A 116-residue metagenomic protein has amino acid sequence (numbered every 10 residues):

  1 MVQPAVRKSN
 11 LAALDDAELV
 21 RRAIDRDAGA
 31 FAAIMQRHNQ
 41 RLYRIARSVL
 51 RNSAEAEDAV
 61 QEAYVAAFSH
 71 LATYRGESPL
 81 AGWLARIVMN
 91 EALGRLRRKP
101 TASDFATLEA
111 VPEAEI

Functional and structural regions predicted by a protein language model:
M1-D25, G29, A33, R37 (+1 more regions): Intrinsic, short, N-terminal disordered tails of RNA polymerase sigma-factor systems
A17-R21, G29, R44, S69 (+1 more regions): Positions in alpha-helical segments
I24-D25, S48-N52, E62-P79, R98-P100: Sigma70-family region 2
M35-S53, H70, A85: Amphipathic, Lys/Arg- and hydrophobic-enriched alpha-helical face
R44, D58-V65, S78-N90: Structural recognition of an alpha-helix C-terminal capping motif at a helix-to-coil junction
A72-G76, R86-T107: Arg/Lys-rich amphipathic alpha helix in sigma70-family domain 2
